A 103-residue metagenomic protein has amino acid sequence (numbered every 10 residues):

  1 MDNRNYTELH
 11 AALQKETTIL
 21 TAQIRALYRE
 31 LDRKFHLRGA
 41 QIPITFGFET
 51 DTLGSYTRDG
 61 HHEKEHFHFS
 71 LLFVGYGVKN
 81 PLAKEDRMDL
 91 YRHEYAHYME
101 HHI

Functional and structural regions predicted by a protein language model:
D2-I103: Acidic/His-rich structured neighborhood in mature extracellular/periplasmic domains
